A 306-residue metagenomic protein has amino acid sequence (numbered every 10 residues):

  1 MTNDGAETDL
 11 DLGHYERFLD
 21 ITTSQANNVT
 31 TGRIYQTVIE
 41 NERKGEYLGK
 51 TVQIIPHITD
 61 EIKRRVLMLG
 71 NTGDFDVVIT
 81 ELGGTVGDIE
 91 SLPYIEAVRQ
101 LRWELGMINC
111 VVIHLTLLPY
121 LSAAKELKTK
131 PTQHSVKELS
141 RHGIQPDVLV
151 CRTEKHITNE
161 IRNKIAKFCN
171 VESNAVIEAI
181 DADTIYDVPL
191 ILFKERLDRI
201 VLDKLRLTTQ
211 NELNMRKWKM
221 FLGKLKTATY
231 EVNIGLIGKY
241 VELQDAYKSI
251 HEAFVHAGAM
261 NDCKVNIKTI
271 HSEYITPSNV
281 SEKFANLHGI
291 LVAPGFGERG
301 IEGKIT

Functional and structural regions predicted by a protein language model:
M1-N266, S272-G289, G295-G297, G303-K304: Flexible phosphate-sensing "switch/lid" loops adjacent to ATP/NTP-binding sites across phosphate-transfer
